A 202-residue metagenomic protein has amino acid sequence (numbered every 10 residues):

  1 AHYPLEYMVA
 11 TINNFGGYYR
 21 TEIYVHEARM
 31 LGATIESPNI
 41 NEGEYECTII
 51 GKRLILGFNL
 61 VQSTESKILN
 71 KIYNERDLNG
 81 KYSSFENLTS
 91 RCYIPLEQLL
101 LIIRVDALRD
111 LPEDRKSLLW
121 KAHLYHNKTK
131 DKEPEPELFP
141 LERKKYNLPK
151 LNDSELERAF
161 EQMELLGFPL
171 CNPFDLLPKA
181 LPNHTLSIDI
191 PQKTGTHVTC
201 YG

Functional and structural regions predicted by a protein language model:
A1-G202: Noncatalytic, beta-rich nucleic-acid-contacting surfaces in large DNA/RNA-processing enzymes
